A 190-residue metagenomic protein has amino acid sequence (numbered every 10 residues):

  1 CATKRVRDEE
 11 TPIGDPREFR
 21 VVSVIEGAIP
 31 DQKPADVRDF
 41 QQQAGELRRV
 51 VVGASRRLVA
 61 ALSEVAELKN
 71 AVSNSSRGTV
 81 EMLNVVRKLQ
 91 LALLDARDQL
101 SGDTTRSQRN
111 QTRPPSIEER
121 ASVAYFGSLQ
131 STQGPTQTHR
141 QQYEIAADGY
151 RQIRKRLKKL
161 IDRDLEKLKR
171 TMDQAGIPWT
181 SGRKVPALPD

Functional and structural regions predicted by a protein language model:
C1-D8, G14-I29, K33-D36, Q43-D190: Mature extracytoplasmic or organellar-lumen-exposed domains after removal of signal/transit peptides
